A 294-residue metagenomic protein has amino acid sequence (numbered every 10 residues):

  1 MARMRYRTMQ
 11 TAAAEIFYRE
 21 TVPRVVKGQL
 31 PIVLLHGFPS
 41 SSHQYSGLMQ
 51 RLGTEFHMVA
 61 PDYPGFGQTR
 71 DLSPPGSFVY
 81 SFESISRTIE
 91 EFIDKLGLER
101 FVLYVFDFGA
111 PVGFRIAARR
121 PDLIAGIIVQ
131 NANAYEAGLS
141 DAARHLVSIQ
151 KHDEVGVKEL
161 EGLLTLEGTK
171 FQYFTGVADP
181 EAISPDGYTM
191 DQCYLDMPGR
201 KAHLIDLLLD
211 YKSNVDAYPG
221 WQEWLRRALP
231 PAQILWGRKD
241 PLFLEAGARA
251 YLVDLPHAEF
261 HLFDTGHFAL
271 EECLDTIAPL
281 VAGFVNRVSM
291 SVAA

Functional and structural regions predicted by a protein language model:
A2-Y18, V22-V25, P31, P39 (+7 more regions): Flexible "cap/lid" subdomain of the alpha/beta-hydrolase fold that forms the substrate-access gate
F38-M49: The serine-hydrolase catalytic nucleophile loop
L48-F56: A short, Lys/Arg-enriched amphipathic alpha-helix followed by its capping loop at the start of a domain
Q50, P61-P64: N-terminal cap/lid subdomain of alpha/beta-hydrolase-fold enzymes
P64-G67, G266: Adenine-nucleotide cofactor-binding loop residues
G266-A278: Catalytic histidine-centered segment of alpha/beta-hydrolase-like enzymes
V292-A294: Intrinsically disordered, low-complexity acidic/proline-/asparagine-rich linker or regulatory tail/stalk regions
